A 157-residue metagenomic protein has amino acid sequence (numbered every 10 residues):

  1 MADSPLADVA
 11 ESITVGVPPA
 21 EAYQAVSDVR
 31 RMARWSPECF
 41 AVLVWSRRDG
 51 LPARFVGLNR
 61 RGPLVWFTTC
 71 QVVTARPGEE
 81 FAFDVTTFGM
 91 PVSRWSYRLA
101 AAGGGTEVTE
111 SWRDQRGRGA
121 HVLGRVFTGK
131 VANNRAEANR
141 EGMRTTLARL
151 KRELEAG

Functional and structural regions predicted by a protein language model:
M1-L51: Hydrophobic ligand-binding cavity/cleft-lining segments
D8-A10, V65-T69, P91-W95: Short, surface-exposed coil-to-beta transition loops
P19-A20, R47-L51, V73-G78, R98-E107 (+2 more regions): A short, structured loop/turn motif at beta-sheet edges
L43, T69-V73: A short, surface-exposed loop/turn module that caps and links secondary-structure elements
R54-R60, A82-F88: Short beta-strand segments that buttress and anchor functional surface loops
N59, T68, V85, E110-W112: Residue-level recognition of conserved beta-strand positions in structured domain cores
R60-W66, G117-A120: Short, cysteine-centered beta-strand-loop-beta hairpins and adjacent loop/turn segments enriched in charged/polar
T87-T145, L150: Beta-strand/loop substructures that line and gate deep hydrophobic ligand-binding cavities in soluble
